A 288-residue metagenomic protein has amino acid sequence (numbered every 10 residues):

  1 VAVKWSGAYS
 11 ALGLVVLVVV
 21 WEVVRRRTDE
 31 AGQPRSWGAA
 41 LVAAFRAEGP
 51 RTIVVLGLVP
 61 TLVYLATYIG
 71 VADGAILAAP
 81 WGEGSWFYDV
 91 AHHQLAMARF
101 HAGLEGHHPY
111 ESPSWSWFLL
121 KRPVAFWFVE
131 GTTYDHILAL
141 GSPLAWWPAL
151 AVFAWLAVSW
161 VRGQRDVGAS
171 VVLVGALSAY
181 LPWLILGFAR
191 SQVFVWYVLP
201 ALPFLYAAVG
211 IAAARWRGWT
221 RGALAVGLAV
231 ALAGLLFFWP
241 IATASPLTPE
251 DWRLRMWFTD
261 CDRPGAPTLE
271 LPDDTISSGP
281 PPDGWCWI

Functional and structural regions predicted by a protein language model:
V1-K4, I185-A189, F204, L236: Transmembrane helix irregularities
S6-R27: Transmembrane-embedded, aromatic-rich helix segments that form part of the hydrophobic channel/pocket engaging
Y9, S191-A214: Hydrophobic/aromatic-rich transmembrane helices and adjacent perimembrane loops
E22-R26, P34-L56, P60-L65, I69-E83 (+1 more regions): Transmembrane helical bundles and short interhelical boundary loops of multi-pass, membrane-embedded
R26-P50, V152-V174: Membrane-interface helix-loop-helix junctions at transmembrane boundaries of multi-pass membrane enzymes, predominantly
E130-D166: Hydrophobic, aromatic-rich transmembrane alpha-helices and their immediate juxtamembrane boundary segments
L138-L140, L184-L199, I241, S245: Membrane-interface catalytic loops of GT-C/OST-like multi-pass glycosylation enzymes that act
A145, A149, G163-A176, T220-V226: Membrane-interfacial loop-to-transmembrane alpha-helix junctions, especially the N-terminal start
